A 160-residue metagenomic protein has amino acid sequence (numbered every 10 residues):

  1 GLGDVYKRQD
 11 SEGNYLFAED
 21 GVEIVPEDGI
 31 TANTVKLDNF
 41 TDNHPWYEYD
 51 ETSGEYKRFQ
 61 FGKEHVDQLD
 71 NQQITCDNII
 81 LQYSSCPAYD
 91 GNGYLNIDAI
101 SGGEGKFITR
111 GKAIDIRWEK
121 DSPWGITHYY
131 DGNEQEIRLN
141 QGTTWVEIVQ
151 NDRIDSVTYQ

Functional and structural regions predicted by a protein language model:
G1: Extracellular calcium-associated, cysteine-rich motifs in secreted modular proteins
D4-Q160: A surface/extracellular/periplasmic glyco- and lipid-processing/surface-interacting theme
